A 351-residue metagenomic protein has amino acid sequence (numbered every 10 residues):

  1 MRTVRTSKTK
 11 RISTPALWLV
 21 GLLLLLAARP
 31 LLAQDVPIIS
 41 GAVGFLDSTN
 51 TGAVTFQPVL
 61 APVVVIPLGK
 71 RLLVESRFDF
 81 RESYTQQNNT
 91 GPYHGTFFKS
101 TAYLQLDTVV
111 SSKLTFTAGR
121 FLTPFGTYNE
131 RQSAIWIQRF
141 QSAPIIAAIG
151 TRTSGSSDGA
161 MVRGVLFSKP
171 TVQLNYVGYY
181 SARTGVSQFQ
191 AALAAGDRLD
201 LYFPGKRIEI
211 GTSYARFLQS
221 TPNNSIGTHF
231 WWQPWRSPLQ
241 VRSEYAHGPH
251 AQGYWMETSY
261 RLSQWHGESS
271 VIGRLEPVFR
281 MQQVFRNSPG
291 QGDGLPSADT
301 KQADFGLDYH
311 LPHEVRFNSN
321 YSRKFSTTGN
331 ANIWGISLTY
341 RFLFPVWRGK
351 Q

Functional and structural regions predicted by a protein language model:
M1-T14: N-terminal secretory signal peptides that target proteins for export/translocation
L31-A33: Boundary at the C-terminal end of the N-terminal hydrophobic targeting segment
D35, D200-G292, Y340: Detector for outer-membrane/organellar transmembrane beta-barrel domains, recognizing the amphipathic beta-strand
D35-S40, F45, T51-A182, L193 (+5 more regions): Outer membrane beta-barrel
N50-F56, G91-F98, G150-S154, S187-A192 (+4 more regions): Replace "Gram-negative outer membrane beta-barrel proteins" with "bacterial and organellar outer membrane beta-barrel
P58, F98-S100, A182, L193-A195 (+7 more regions): Transmembrane beta-barrel architecture of outer-membrane proteins
V162, T258, A331-Q351: Outer-membrane beta-barrel "beta-signal"
